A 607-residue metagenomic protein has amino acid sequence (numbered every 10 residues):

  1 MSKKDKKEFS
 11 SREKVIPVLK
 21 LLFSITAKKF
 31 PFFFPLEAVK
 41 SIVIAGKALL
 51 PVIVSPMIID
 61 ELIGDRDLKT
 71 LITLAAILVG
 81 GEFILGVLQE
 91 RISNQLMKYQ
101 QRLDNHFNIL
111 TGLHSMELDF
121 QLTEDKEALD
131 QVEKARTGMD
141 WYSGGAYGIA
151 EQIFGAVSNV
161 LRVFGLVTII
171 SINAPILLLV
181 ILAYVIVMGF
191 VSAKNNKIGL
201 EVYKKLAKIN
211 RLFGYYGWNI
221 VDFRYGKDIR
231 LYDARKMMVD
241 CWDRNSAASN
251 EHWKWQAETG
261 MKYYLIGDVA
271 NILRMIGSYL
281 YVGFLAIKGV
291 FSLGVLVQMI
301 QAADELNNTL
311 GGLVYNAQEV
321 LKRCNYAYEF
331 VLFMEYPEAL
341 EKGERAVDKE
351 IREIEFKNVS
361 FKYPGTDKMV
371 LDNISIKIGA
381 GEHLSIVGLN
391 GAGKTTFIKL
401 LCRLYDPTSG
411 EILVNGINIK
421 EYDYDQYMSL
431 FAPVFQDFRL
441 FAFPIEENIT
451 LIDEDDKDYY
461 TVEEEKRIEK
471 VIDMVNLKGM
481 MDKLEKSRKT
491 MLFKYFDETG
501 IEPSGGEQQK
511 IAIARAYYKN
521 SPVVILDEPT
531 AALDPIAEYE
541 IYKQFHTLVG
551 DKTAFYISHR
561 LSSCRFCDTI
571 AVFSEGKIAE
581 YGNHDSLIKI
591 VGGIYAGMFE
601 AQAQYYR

Functional and structural regions predicted by a protein language model:
M1-A48, L68-T73, I92, L96 (+8 more regions): Membrane-integrated ABC transporters
M1-F23, Q101-Y147, I209-H252, C324-E335 (+1 more regions): Extended non-transmembrane interhelical loops and adjacent amphipathic helices of multipass membrane proteins
F34-L88, V167-G199, G277-L280, G289-L293 (+1 more regions): Transmembrane helix-loop-helix hairpins at lipid-water interfaces of multipass membrane proteins, especially the type-1
V132, P407, L413, Y459 (+3 more regions): ABC-fold ATPase nucleotide-binding domain signature/coupling loops
L231, M334-S385, K470, T547-G550: Primarily ABC-family ATPase nucleotide-binding module
A234, S278, M299-E335: Cytosolic ends of transmembrane helices, especially the final helix of ABC transmembrane type-1 domains
C402: Helix-to-loop junction immediately C-terminal to a conserved catalytic motif
S487, K543, R560, R565-R607: C-terminal portion of ABC ATPase nucleotide-binding domains
